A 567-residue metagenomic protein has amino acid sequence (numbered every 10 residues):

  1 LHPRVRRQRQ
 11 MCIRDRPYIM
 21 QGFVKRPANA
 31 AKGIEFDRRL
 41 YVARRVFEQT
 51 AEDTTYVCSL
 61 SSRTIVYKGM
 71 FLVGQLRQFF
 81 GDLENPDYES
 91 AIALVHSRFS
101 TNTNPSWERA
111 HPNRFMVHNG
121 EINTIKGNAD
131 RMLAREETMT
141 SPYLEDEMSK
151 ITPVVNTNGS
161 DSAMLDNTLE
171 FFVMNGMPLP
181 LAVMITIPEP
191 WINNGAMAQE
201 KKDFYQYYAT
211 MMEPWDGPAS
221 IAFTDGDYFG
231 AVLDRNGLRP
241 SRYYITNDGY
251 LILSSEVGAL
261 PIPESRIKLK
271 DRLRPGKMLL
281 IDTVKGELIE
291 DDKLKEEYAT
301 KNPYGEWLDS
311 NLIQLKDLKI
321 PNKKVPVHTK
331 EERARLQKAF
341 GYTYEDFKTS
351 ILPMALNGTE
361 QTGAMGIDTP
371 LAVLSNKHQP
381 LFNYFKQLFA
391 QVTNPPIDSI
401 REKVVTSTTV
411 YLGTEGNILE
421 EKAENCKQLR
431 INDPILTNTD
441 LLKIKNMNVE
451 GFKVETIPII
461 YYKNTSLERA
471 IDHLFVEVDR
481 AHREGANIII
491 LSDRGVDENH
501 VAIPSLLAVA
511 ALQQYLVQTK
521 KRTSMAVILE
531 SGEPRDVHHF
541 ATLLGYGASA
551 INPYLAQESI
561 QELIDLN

Functional and structural regions predicted by a protein language model:
H2-R9, I13: Single conserved hydrophobic/aromatic residue that forms the stacking wall/gate of nucleotide- or nucleobase-binding
A31-N128, M132, T140, F171 (+6 more regions): Conserved mixed alpha/beta core segments that line enzyme active sites in large multi-domain catalysts
G120, A526-V537: Glycine-rich beta-to-alpha transition loops that act as phosphate-gripper elements at the mouths of alpha/beta enzyme
E455, I489, M525-S531, I551-P553: Hydrophobic faces of well-ordered beta-strands that scaffold small-molecule active sites in alpha/beta enzyme cores
L491-L507: Glycine-rich, proline-tolerant flexible connector loops at the mouths of alpha/beta enzymes
I503-V527: Alpha-helix-loop-beta-strand connector modules within alpha/beta enzyme cores
P534-Y546: Catalytic cores of alpha/beta
G545-I564: Glycine-rich phosphate-binding active-site loops on the catalytic face of alpha/beta enzymes
